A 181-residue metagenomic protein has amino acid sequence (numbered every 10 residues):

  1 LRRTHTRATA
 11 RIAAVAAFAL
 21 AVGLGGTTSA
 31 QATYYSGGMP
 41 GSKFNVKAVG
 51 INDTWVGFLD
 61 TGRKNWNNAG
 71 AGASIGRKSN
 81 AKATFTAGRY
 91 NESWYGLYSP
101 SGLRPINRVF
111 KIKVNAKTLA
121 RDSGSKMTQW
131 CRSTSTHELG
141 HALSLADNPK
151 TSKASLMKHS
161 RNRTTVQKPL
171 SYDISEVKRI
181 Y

Functional and structural regions predicted by a protein language model:
R2-A14, T28-Y181: Zinc-dependent metalloendopeptidases
A14-V22: Hydrophobic helical h-region of N-terminal Sec-dependent signal peptides in bacterial secretory/periplasmic proteins
A21-S29: C-terminal segment of classical bacterial N-terminal signal peptides
